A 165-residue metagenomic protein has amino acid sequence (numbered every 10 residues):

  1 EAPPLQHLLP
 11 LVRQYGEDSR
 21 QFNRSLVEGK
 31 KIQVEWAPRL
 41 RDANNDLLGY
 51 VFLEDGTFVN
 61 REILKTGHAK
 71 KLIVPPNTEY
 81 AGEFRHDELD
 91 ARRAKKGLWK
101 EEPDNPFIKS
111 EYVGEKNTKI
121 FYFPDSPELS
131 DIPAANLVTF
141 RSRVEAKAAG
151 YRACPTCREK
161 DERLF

Functional and structural regions predicted by a protein language model:
E1-T66, L72: Electropositive
K65, V74-F165: Mature, structured domains enriched in cysteine- and short glycine motifs
